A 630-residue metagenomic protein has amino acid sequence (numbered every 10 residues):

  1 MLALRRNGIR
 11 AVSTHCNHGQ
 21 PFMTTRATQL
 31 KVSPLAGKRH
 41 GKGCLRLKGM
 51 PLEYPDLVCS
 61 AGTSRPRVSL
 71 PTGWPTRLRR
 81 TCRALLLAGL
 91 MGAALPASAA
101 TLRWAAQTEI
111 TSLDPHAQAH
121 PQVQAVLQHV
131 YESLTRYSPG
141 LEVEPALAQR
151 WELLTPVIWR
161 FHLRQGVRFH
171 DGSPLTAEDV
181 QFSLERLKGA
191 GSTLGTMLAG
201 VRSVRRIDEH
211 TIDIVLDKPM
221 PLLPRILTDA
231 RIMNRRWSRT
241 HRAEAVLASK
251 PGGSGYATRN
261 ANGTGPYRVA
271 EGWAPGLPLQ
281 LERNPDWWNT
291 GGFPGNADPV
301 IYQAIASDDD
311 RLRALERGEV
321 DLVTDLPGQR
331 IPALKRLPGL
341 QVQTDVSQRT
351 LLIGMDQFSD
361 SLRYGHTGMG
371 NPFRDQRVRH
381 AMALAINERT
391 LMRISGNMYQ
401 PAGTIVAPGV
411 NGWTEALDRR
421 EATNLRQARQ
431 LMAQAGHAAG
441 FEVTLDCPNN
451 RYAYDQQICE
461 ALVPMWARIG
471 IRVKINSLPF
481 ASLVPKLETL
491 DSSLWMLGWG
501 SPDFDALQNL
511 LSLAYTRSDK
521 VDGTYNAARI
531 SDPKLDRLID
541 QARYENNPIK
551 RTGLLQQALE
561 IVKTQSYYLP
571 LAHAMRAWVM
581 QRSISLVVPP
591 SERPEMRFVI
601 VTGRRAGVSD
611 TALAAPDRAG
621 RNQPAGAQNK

Functional and structural regions predicted by a protein language model:
L47, E53, E152, T196-V246: Surface-exposed binding/hinge segments that line and control ligand-binding clefts or catalytic entry sites
A105-T155, H162, E185, T196 (+1 more regions): N-terminal lobe/hinge region of extracytoplasmic solute-binding protein
Q149-T193, I207, T211-V215, L223 (+2 more regions): Aromatic- and charge-enriched surface segment that lines or borders ligand/interaction sites
R160, Q376-H380, L384, M392 (+5 more regions): Extracytoplasmic/peripheral linker and loop segments enriched in polar/acidic and small residues with frequent Thr/Pro
A177-S183, T211-V215, P266, N296-P299 (+4 more regions): Alpha-helical secondary-structure segments
A230-G295, P299-I301, L425-R426, Q430 (+1 more regions): Gly/Pro-rich hinge or "lid" segments in bacterial periplasmic/extracellular proteins
G255, D286-A333, Q376, R472-K474: Ligand-site clamp/hinge motif
N397-Q434, R451-D455: Structural transition elements
